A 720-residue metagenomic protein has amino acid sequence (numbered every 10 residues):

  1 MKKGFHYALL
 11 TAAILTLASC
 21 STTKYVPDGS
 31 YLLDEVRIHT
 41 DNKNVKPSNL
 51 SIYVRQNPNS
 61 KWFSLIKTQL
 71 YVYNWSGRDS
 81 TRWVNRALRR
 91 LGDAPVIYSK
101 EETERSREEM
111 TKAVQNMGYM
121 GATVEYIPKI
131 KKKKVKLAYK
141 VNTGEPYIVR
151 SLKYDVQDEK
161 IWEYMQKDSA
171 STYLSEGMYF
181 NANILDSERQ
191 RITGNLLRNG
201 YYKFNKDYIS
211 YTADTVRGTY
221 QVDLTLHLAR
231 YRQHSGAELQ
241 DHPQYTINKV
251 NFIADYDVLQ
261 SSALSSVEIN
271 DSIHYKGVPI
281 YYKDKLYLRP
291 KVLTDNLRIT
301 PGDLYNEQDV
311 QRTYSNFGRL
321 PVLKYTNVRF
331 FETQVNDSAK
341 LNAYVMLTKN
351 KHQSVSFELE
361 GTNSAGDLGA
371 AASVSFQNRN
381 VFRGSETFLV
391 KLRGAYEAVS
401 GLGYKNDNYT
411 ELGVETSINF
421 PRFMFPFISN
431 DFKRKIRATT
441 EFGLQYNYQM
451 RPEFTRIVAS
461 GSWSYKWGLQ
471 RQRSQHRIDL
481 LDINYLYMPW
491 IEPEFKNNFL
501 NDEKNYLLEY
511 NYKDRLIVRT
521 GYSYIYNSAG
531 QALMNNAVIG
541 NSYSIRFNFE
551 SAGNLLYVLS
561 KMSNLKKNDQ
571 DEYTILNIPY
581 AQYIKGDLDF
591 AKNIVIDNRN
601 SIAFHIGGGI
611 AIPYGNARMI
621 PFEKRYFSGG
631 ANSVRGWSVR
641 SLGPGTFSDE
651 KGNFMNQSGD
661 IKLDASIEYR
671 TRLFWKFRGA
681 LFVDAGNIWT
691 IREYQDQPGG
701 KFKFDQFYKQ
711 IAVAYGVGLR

Functional and structural regions predicted by a protein language model:
M1-A8: Bacterial N-terminal signal peptides that target proteins for export
K2, S21-R319, V328, K340 (+1 more regions): Interaction-mediating elements
T16-S19: C-terminal motif of bacterial Sec signal peptides marking the signal peptidase cleavage site
T40-N42, V141-E145, V156-D158, L226-R230 (+12 more regions): Flexible glycine-/small-residue-rich
Y119, Y201, H352, R383-S385 (+4 more regions): Strand-connecting loop/turn motifs
I161-Y164, L286-Y287, N306-R546, R635-G636 (+2 more regions): Gram-negative/organellar outer-membrane beta-barrel architecture
S265-E268, T362-A365, R477-R672, L681-A685 (+1 more regions): C-terminal outer-membrane beta-barrel translocator/porin domains of Gram-negative envelope proteins and their
D696-R720: C-terminal structured "cap/appendage" subdomains that terminate the fold
